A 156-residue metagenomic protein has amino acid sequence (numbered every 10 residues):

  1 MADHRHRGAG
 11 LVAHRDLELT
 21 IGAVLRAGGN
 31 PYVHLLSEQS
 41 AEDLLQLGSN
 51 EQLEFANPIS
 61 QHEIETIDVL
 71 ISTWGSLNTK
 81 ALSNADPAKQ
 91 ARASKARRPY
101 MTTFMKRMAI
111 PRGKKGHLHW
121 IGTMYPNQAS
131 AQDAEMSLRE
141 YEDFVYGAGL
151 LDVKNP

Functional and structural regions predicted by a protein language model:
M1-P156: Active-site bordering "gate/hinge" segments that shape substrate access to catalytic or cofactor-binding pockets
